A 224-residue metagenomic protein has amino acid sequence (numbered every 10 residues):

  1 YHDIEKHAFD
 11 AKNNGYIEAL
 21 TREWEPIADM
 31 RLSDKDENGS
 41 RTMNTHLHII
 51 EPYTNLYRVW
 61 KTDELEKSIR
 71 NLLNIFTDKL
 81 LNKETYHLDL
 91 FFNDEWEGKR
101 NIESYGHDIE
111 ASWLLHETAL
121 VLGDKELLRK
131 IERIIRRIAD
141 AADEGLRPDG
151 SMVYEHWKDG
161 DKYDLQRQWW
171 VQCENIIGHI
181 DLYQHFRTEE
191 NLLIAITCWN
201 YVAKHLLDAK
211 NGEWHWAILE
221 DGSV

Functional and structural regions predicted by a protein language model:
Y1-V224: Glycan-recognition and catalytic cores of secretory/periplasmic carbohydrate-active enzymes
